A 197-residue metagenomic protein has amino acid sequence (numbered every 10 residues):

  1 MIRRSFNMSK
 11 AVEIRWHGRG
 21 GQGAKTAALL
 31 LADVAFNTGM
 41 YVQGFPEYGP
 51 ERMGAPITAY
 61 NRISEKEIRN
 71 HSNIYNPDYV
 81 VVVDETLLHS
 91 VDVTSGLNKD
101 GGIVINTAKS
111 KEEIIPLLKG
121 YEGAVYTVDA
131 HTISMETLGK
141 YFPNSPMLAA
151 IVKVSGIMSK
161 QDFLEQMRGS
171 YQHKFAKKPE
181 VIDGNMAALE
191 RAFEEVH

Functional and structural regions predicted by a protein language model:
I2-H197: Active-site cofactor/cluster-binding pocket
